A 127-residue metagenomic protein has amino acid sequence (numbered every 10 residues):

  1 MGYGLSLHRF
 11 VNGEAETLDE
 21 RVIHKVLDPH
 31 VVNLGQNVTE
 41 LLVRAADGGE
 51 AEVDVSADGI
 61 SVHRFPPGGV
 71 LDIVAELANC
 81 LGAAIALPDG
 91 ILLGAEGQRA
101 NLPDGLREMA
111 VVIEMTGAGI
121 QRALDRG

Functional and structural regions predicted by a protein language model:
M1-G127: Acidic (Asp/Glu-rich) sequence patches and key acidic residues that form negatively charged surfaces used
